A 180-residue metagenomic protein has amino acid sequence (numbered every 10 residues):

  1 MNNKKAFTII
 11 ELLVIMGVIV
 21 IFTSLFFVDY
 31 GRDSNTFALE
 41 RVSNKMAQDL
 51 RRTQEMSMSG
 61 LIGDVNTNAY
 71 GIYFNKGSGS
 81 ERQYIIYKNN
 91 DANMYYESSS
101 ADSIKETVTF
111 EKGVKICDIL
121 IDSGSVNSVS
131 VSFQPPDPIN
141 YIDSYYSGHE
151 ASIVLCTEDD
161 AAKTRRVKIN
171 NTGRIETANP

Functional and structural regions predicted by a protein language model:
M1-G31: N-terminal single-pass transmembrane signal-anchor helix
S34-V65: Membrane-proximal N-terminal amphipathic helix
D64, C156-A161: Short loop/turn motifs at secondary-structure junctions and domain boundaries
N66-S132: Type IV pilin-like appendage domain
V129-Y141: Beta-sheet-dominated interaction scaffolds and their linkers
P138, A161-P180: Low-complexity, S/T/G/P-rich flexible repeat/linker segments used as non-globular hinges and stalks within
Y141-S147: Short glycine/proline/serine/threonine-rich loop/turn segments at secondary-structure transition edges
G148-E158: Short conserved beta-strand and strand-loop elements enriched in small hydrophobics with frequent Asp/Gly
